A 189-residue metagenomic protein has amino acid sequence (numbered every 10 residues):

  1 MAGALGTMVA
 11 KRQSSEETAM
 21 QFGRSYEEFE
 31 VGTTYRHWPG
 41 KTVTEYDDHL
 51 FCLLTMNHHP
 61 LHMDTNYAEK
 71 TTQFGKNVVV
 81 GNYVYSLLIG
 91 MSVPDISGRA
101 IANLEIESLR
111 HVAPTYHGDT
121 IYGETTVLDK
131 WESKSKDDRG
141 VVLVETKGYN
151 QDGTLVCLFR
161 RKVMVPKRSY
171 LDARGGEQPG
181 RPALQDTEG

Functional and structural regions predicted by a protein language model:
G3-G6: Residue-identity detector for glycine
M8-E105, C157, R168-G189: Hot-dog-fold acyl-thioester-processing enzymes
I106-N150: Hydrophobic beta-sheet segments that form the core/acyl-binding groove of ACP/CoA-dependent acyl-chain-processing
W131-S133, T154, K167-S169: Residue-level signal for secondary-structure boundary sites
Q151-L158: Local beta-strand/beta-hairpin segments that build beta-sheet-rich folds
K162: Ligand-binding pocket scaffold of soluble enzyme catalytic domains
